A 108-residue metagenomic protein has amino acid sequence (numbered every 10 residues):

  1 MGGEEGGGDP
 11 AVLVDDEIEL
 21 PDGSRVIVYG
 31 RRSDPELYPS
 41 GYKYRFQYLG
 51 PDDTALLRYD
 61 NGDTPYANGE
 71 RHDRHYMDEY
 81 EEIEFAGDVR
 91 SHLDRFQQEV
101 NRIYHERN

Functional and structural regions predicted by a protein language model:
G2-R71: The feature represents the first ordered module of a protein
R74: Single, function-defining residue in the core of a domain
D78-N108: Well-ordered alpha/beta subsegment
